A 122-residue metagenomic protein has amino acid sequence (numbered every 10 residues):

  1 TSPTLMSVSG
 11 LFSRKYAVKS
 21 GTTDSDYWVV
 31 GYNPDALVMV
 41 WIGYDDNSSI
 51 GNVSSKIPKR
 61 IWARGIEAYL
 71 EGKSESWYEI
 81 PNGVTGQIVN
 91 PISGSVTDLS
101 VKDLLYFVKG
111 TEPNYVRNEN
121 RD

Functional and structural regions predicted by a protein language model:
T1-D122: A penicillin-recognizing enzyme superfamily signal
